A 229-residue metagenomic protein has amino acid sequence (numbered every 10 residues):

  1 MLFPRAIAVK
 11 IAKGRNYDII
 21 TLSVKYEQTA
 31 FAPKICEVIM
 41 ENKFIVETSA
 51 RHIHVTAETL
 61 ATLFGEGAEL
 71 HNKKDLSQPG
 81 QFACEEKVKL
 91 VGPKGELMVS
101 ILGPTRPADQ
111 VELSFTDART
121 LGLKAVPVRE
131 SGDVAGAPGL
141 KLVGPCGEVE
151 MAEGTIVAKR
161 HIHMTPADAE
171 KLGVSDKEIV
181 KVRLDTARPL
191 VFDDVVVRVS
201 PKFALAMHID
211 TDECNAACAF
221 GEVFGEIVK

Functional and structural regions predicted by a protein language model:
A6, K10, R15-T21, K25-E37: Short, positively charged and aromatic/hydrophobic N-terminal segments
E41-K43: Extreme N-terminal starter segment of soluble prokaryotic enzymes
I45-E47, H52-P93, V99-P145, E150-R183 (+1 more regions): Short beta-strand-centered segments at strand-helix junctions
I227-K229: Short beta-strand-to-coil "C-cap" segments at the C-terminal boundary of structured domains/repeats, marking
